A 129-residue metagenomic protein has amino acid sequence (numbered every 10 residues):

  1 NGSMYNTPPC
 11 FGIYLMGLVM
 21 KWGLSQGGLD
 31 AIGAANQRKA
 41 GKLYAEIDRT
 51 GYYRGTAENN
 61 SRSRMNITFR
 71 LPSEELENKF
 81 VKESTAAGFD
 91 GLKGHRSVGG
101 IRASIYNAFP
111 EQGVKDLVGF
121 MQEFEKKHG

Functional and structural regions predicted by a protein language model:
N1-A45, E58, H128-G129: Active-site C-terminal subdomain of aminotransferase-like
N6-P9, R70, N107: Hydrophobic alpha-helical scaffolding
W22, K42, E46-T50, K79-G88 (+1 more regions): Generic non-transmembrane alpha-helical segments
L24, I67-R70, I105: Short, well-ordered beta-strand elements within core beta-sheets of diverse protein domains
Y52-T56, G88-G94: A short linear hydrophobic-aromatic micro-motif
Y53-S84: Conserved PLP-binding catalytic core of the aspartate aminotransferase-like
A86, H95-G129: PLP-dependent enzyme catalytic core of the Aspartate aminotransferase-like
